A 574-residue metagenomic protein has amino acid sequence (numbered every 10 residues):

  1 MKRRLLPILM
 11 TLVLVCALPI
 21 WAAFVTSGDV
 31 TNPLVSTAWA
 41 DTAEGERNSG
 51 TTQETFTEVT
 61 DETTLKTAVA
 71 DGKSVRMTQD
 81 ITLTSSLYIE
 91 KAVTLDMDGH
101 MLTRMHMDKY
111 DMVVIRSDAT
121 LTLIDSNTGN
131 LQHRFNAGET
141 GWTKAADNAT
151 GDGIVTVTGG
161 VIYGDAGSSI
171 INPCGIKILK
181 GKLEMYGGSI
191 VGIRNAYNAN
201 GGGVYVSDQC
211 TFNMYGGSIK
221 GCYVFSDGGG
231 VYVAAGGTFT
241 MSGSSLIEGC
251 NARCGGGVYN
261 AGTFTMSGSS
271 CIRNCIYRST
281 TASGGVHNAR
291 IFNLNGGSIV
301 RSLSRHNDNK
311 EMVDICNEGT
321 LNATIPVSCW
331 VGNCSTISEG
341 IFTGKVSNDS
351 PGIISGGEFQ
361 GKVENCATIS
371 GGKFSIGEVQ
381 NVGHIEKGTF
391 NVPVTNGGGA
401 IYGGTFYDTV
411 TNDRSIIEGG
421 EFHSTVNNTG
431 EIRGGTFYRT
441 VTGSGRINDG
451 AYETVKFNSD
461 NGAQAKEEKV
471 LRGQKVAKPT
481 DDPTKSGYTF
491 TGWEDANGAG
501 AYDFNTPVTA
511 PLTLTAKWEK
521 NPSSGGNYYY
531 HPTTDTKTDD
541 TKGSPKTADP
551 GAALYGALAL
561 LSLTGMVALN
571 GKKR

Functional and structural regions predicted by a protein language model:
L18-T42, G543-G551: Sec-dependent signal peptide cleavage junction
A38-T78, T82: Acidic Gly/Asp/Thr-rich repetitive segments characteristic of extracellular carbohydrate-active and adhesion proteins
T42-T51, I447, N521-G543: Ser/Thr/Gly/Pro-rich low-complexity, disordered linker/stalk segments of secreted and cell-surface proteins
T60-T63, K73-T103, M107, P326-V327 (+2 more regions): N-terminal extracellular ligand-recognition/capping segment immediately after the signal peptide
T82-T94, T103-S126, Q132-V155, G159-L183 (+6 more regions): Extracellular beta-strand-rich solenoid/capping regions of secreted or surface-exposed proteins that bind or remodel
M97-H100, T120-R134, W142-K144, G151-G164 (+14 more regions): Right-handed parallel beta-helix
N448-G526, D535: Secondary-structure capping and domain/repeat boundary segments
G551-K572: A cross-kingdom C-terminal cell-surface attachment/processing module
